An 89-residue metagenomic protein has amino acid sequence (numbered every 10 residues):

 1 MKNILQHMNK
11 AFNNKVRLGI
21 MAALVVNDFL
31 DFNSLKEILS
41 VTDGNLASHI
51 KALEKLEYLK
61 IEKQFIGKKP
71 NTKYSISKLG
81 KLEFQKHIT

Functional and structural regions predicted by a protein language model:
N3, H7-N45, Q64-K68, K73: N-terminal helix-turn-helix DNA-binding core of bacterial DNA-binding proteins
I50-K51: Short, hydrophobic-biased segments on the C-terminal half of alpha helices that form "recognition helices"
I66-I88: Basic, amphipathic "hinge/linker" alpha-helix immediately C-terminal to the N-terminal HTH DNA-binding motif
